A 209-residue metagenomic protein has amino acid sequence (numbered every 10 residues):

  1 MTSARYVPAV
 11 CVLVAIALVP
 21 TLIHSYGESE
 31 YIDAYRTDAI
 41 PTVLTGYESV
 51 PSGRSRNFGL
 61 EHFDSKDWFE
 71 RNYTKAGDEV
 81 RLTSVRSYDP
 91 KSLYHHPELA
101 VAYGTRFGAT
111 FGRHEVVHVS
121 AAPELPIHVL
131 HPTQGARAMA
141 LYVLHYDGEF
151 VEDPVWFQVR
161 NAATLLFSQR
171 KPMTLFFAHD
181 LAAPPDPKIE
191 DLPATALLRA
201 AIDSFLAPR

Functional and structural regions predicted by a protein language model:
A4-T21, S25, R113-R209: A short, solvent-exposed beta-edge/loop patch
L13, A34, G53-R56: General structural signal for secondary-structure boundaries
Y26-L44: Alpha-helical transmembrane signal-anchor/signal-peptide segments
I40-L44, R106, P172: Generic detector of short, well-ordered, non-transmembrane alpha-helical segments enriched in hydrophobic residues
P41-T42, E48-V50, A178-D180: Hydrophobic/aromatic-rich, well-ordered segments within soluble, folded domains that form packed cores
E48-L166: Short, solvent-exposed recognition patches
